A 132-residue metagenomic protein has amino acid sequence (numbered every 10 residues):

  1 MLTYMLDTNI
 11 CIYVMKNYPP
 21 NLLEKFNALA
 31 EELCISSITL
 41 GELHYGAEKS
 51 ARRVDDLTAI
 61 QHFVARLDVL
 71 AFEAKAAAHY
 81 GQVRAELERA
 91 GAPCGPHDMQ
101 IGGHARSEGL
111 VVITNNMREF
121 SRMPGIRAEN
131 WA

Functional and structural regions predicted by a protein language model:
M1-I35, G46-H62, R89: Short, well-structured N-terminal submotif of metal-dependent ribonuclease cores
L2, D68-I113: Active-site neighborhoods of divalent-metal-dependent phosphate/nucleic-acid chemistry enzymes
L2, R118, A128-A132: Short, C-terminally biased terminal segments at protein or domain edges
D7-T8, L22, L43, Y80 (+2 more regions): Generic structural signal for small/hydrophobic residues in well-ordered secondary structure, especially within
I10-C11, A76, I101, R118-E119: Alpha-helix capping/helix-boundary segments
K25, S37, A59, R66 (+3 more regions): Residue-level recognition of specific faces of alpha-helices
